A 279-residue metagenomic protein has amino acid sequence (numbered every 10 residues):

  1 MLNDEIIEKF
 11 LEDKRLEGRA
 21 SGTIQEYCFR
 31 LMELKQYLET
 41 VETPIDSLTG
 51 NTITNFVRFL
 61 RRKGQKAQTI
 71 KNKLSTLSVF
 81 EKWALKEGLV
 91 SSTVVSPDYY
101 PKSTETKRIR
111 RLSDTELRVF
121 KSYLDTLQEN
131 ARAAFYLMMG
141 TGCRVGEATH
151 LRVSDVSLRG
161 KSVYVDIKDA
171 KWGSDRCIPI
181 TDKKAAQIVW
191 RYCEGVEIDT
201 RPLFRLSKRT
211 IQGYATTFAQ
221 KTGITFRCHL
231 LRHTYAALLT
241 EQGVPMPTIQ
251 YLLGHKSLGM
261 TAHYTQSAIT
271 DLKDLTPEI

Functional and structural regions predicted by a protein language model:
D4-R108, Y123: N-terminal core-binding DNA-recognition domain of tyrosine recombinases/integrases
V90-S92, S103-V119, W172-K183, I198-P202: DNA breakage-rejoining catalytic core of tyrosine-based enzymes
R111, L253-E278: Catalytic-site neighborhood detector that most strongly recognizes the C-terminal catalytic loop/helix of tyrosine
D114-V145: Basic, Lys/Arg- and aromatic-enriched nucleic-acid-binding interface segment
M138-K161, P247: Short, charged phosphate-coordinating catalytic segments
E147-A148, F226-R227, A236, G243-S257 (+1 more regions): Active-site-proximal segment of tyrosine recombinases
H150-I188: Conserved tyrosine-mediated DNA breakage-rejoining catalytic core shared by Y-recombinases
T181-T225: Active-site/catalytic core of tyrosine-dependent DNA strand-transfer enzymes
